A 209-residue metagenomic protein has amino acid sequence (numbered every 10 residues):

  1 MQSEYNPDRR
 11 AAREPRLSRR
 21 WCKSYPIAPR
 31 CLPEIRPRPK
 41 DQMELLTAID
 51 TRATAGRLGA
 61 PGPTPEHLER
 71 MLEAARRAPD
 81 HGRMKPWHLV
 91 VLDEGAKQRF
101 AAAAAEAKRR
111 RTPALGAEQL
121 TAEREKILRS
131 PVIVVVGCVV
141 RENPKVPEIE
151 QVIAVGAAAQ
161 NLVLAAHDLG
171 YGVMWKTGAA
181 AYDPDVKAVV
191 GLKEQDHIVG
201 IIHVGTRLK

Functional and structural regions predicted by a protein language model:
Y5-R9, P15-L17, S24-P26, L32-E34: Short terminal hydrophobic/aromatic SLiMs and anchors at protein ends
W21, Y25, I35-R129: N-terminal amphipathic, basic helical "cap/leader" segment at the start of enzyme domains
A48, I133-V135, I201-H203: Conserved hydrophobic/aromatic beta-strand scaffold that supports enzyme active sites
A75, V134, V140-V189: Small-aliphatic-rich amphipathic alpha-helix that forms the alpha element of a beta-alpha
A104-L115, K145-E150, A188-V190: Short, surface-exposed loop/helix-turn segments at secondary-structure junctions that function as lids/hinges flanking
E106, V140-R141, L208: Active-site/binding-pocket entry motifs
V190-K209: A glycine-rich helix N-cap at a beta->alpha junction
